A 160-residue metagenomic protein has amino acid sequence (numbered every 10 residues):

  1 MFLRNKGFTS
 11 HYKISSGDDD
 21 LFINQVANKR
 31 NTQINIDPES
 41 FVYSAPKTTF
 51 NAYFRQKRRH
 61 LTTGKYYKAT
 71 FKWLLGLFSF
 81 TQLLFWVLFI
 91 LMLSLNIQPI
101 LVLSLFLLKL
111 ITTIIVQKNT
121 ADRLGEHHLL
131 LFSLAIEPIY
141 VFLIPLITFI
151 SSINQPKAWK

Functional and structural regions predicted by a protein language model:
M1, Q25-T32, I36, N51-R55 (+5 more regions): Amphipathic, alpha-helical segments enriched in basic
L3, G7-F71: Catalytic donor/gating beta->alpha subdomain of glycosyltransferases that bind UDP-sugars
K72-L75, S79-P156: Membrane-embedded multi-pass helical conduit in multi-pass membrane proteins, especially envelope-biosynthetic
A158-K160: Short cytosolic juxtamembrane segments of multi-pass membrane proteins
